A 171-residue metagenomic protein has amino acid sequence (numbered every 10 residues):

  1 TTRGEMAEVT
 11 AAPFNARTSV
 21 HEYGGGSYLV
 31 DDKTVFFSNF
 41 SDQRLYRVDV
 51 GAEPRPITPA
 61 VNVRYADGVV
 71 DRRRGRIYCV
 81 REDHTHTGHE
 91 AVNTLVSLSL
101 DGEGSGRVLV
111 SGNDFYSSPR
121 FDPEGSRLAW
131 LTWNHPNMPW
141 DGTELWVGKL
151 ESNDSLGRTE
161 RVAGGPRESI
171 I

Functional and structural regions predicted by a protein language model:
T1, F14-E22, F36-Y46, P59-Y65 (+4 more regions): A flexible loop/linker signature enriched in serine peptidases of the S9 family
T2-G4, D49-A52, S99-E103, L150-D154: Short loop/turn segments that connect beta-strands within beta-propeller blades
A7-V9: Conserved P-loop/Walker A NTP-binding site and adjacent catalytic elements of P-loop NTPases
E22-K33: Signature of short aromatic-glycine-proline-rich micro-motifs recurring in repeat-based ectodomains
V30-D32, D71-R74, P123-E124: Residue-level detector of Asp-centered blade-edge/turn motifs that repeat once per structural unit in beta-propeller
V35, I77, G125-L128: Hydrophobic beta-strand positions that form the internal "hydrophobic ladder" of WD40/Gbeta-like beta-propeller blades
P56-I57, D101-S111, D154-G165: Blade-edge beta-strand/turn elements of extracellular beta-propeller and related beta-sheet repeat scaffolds
